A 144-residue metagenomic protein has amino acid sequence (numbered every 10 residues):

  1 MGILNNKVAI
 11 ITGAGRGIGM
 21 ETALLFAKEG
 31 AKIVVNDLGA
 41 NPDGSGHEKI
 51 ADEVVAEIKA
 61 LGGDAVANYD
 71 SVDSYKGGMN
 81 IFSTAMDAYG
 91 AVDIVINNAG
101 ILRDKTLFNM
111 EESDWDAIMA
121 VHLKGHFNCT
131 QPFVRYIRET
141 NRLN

Functional and structural regions predicted by a protein language model:
G2-V34: Canonical Rossmann dinucleotide-binding motif of NAD(H)/NADP(H)-dependent dehydrogenases/reductases, specifically
E29-E53: Conserved glycine-rich Rossmann-like NAD(P)H-binding loop of the short-chain dehydrogenase/reductase
E48, Y69-N80, E112: The beta1-alpha1 cofactor-binding region of Rossmann-like NAD(H)/NADP(H)-dependent oxidoreductases
A56-Y75: Rossmann-fold cofactor-recognition segment
I58, T106-L107, D114-D116: Substrate-binding pocket helix/loop in short-chain dehydrogenase/reductase
L61-D64, T84-N97, R103: A glycine-rich helix->loop->beta "capping" turn within Rossmann-like NAD(P)(H)-dependent oxidoreductase domains
T130-Q131: A short, exposed helix-loop element centered on a Lys and neighboring polar residues
